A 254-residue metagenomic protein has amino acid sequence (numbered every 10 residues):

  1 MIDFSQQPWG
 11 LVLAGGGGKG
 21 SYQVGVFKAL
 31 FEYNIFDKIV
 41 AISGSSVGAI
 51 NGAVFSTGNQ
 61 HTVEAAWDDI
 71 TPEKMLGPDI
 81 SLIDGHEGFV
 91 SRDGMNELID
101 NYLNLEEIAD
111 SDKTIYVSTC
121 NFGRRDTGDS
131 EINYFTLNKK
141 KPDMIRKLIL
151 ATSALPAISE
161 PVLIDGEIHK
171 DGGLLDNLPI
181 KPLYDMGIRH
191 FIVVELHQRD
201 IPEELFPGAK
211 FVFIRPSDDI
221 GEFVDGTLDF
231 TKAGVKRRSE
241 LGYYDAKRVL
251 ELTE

Functional and structural regions predicted by a protein language model:
M1-S45, A53-E254: Patatin-like phospholipase
